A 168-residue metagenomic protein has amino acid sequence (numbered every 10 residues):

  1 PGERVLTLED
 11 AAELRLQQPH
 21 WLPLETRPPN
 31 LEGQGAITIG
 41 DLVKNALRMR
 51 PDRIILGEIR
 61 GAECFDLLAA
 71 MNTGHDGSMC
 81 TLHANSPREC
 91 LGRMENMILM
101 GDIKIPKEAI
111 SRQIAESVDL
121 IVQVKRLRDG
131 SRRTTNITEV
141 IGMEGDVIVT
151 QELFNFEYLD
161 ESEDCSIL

Functional and structural regions predicted by a protein language model:
P1-S117, Q123-K125: Switch/coupling sub-region of P-loop NTPases
A115-L168: Conserved P-loop NTPase
